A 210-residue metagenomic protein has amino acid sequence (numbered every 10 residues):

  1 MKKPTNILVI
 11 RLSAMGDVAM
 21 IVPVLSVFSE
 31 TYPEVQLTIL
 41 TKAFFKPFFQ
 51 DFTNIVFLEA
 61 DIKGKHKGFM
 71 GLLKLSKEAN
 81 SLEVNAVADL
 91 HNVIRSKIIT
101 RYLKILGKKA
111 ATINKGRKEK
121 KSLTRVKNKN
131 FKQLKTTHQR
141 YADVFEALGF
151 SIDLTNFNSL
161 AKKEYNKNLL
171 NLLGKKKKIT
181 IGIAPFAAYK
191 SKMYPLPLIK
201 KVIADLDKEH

Functional and structural regions predicted by a protein language model:
M1-H210: Catalytic machinery of carbohydrate-active enzymes, primarily nucleotide-sugar-dependent glycosyltransferases
